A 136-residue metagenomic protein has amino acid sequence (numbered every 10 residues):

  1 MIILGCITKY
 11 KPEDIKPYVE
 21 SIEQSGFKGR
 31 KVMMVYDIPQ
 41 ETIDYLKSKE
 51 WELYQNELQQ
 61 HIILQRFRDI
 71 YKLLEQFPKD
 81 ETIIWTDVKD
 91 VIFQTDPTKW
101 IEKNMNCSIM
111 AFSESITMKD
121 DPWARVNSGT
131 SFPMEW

Functional and structural regions predicted by a protein language model:
M1-E81: N-terminal anchoring/stem segment of glycosyltransferases
K11, P39, K49, D96 (+2 more regions): Serine/threonine-rich low-complexity intrinsically disordered regions
Y18-E20, L46-S48, T98-E102, R125-V126: Short, glycine/charged-enriched secondary-structure capping and boundary segments
F67-A124: GT-A fold catalytic core of metal-dependent nucleotide-sugar glycosyltransferases, centered on the diacidic
A124-W136: Short, flexible, basic/aromatic active-site loop/helix in glycosyltransferases
